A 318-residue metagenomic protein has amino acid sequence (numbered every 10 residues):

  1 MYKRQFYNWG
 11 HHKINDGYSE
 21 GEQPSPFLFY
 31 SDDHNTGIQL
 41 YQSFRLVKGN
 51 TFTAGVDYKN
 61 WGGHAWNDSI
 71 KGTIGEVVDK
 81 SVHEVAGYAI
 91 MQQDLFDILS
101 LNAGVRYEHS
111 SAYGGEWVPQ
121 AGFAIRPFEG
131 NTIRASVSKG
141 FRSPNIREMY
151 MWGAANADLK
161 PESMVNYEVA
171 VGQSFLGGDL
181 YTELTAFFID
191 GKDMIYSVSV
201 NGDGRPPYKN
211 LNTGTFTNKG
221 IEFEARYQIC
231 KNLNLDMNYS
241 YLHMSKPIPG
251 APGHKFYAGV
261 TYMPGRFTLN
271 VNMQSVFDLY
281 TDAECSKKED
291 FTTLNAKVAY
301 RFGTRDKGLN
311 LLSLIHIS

Functional and structural regions predicted by a protein language model:
M1-Q5, I315-I317: Conserved small/polar residues in nucleotide/adenosyl-binding loops
K3-Y113, R126, L180-A186, D236: Face-selective signature of the C-terminal outer-membrane beta-barrel domain
Y7-K13, Y30-I38, K48, Y58-H64 (+11 more regions): Transmembrane beta-barrel architecture of outer-membrane proteins
S31, K80-V82, R126, G130-T132 (+4 more regions): Outer-membrane beta-barrel signature, preferentially recognizing the C-terminal barrel domain of Gram-negative
D32, F44-K48, Q93-D97, W117 (+8 more regions): Outer-membrane beta-barrel strand-turn architecture
I38-F44, A89-Q93, A121-I125, V169-Q173 (+5 more regions): Residues on the lipid-exposed face of transmembrane beta-strands in outer-membrane beta-barrel proteins
D94-I98, A186-D190, L211-T281: Gram-negative outer-membrane beta-barrel transporters
D190-K192, D278-Y280, Y300-S318: C-terminal beta-signal and adjacent terminal beta-strands/loops of Gram-negative outer-membrane beta-barrel proteins
